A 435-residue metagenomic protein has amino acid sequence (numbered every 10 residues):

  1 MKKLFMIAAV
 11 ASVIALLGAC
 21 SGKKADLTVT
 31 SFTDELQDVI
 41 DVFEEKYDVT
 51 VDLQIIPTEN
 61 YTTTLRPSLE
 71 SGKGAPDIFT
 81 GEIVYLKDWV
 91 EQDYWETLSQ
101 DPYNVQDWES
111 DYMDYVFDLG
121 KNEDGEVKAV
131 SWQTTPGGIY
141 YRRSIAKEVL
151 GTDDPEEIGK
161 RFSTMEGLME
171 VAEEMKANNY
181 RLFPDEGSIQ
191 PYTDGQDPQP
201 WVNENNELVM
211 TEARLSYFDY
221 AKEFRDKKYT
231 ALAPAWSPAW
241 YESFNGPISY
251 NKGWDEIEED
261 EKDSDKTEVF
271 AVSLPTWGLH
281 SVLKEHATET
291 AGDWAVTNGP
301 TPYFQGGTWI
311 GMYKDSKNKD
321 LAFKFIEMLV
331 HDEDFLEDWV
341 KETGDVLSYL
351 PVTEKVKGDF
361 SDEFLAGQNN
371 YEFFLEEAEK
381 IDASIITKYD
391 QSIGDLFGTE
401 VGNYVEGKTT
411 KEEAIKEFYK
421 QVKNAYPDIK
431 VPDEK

Functional and structural regions predicted by a protein language model:
G18-A19: C-terminal motif of bacterial Sec signal peptides marking the signal peptidase cleavage site
F32-D52, F397: Short, polar/charged alpha-helical segment
K46-Y112, E126, E148-L150, E261-A271: Extracytoplasmic "Venus flytrap"/periplasmic binding protein-like
T63-T64, G187, Q199-H286, A291-D293 (+1 more regions): Extracytoplasmic ligand-binding clamshell segments of periplasmic binding protein
E82-G138, K147, E166, A291-N298 (+2 more regions): Hinge/lid segment of periplasmic solute-binding proteins
W95, H280, F304, T308-Q391 (+2 more regions): Mature extracytoplasmic/periplasmic domains
P102-V105, K121-I189, P200-A235, K314-D320 (+2 more regions): Helix-loop-helix "hinge/cap" segment bordering the ligand-binding cleft or interdomain interface
T290-G311: Periplasmic-binding protein-like
